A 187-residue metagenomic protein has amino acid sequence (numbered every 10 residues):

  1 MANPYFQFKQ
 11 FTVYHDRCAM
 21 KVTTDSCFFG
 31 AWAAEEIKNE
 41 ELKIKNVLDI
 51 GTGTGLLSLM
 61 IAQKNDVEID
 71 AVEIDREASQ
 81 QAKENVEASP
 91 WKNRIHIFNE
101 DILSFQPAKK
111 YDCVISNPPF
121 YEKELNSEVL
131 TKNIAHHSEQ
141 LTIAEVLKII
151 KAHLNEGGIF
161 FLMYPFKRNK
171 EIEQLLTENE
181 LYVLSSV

Functional and structural regions predicted by a protein language model:
A2-K38, T52-Q63: SAM-dependent Rossmann-like transferase core, predominantly class I methyltransferases with a strong bias toward
F11, V67, N93-I95, G158 (+1 more regions): A structural micro-motif
H15, F98-E100, Y164: Short loop/edge segments at beta-strand edges and connector loops that shape dinucleotide/nucleotide cofactor-binding
C18, V22, Q140-V187: Conserved Class I SAM-dependent methyltransferase catalytic core
A31-A108, C113-S116, E122-S127: Conserved SAM/SAH cofactor-binding pocket of Class I
P118-E145: Mobile active-site "lid"/loop adjacent to the S-adenosyl-L-methionine
